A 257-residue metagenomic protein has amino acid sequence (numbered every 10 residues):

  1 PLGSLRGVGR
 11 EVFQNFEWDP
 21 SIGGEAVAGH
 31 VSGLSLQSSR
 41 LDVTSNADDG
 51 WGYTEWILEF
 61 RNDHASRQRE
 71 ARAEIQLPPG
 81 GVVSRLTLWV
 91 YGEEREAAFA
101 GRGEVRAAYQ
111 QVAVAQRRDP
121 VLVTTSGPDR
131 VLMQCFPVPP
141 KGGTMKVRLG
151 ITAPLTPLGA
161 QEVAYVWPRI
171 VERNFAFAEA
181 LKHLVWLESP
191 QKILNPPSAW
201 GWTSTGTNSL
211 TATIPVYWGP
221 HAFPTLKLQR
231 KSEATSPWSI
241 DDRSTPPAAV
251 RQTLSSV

Functional and structural regions predicted by a protein language model:
P1-T225: Subset of Sec-pathway N-terminal targeting signals
T207-V257: Acidic, polar low-complexity linker/tail segments
